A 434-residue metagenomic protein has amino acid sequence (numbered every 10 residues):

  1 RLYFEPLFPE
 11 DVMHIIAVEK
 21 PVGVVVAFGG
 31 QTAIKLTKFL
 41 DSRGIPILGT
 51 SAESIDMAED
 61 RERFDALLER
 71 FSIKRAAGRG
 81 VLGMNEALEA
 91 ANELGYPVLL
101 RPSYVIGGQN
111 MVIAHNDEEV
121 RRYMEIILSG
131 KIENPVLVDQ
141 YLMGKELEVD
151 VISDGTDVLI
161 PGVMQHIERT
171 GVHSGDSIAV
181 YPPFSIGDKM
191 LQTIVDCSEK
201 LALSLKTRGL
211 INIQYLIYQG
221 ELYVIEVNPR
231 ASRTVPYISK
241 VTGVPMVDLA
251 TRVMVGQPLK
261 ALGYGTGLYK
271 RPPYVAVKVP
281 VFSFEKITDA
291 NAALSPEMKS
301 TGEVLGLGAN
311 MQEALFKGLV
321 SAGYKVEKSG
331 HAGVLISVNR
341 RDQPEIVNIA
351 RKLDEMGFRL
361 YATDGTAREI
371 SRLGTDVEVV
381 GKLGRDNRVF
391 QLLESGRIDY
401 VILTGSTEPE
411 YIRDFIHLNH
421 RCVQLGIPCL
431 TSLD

Functional and structural regions predicted by a protein language model:
R1-D11, I15-P21, T32-I34, I45 (+5 more regions): ATP-dependent carboxylate activation and anion-phosphoryl transfer catalytic cores that bind Mg-ATP to form
F4-E5, V26, I47-T50, A77-G80 (+10 more regions): General beta-strand structural signal in soluble alpha/beta enzymes
F4-P9, D56-E59, G80, M311-K317 (+3 more regions): A general structural motif
E5, E19-E59, K74-R79, L353 (+1 more regions): A short, GP-enriched loop/loop-strand-helix hinge that lies immediately N-terminal to, or at the N-terminal rim
D11-E19, A87-E93, R388-G396: Short amphipathic alpha-helix with an adjacent loop that forms part of the alpha/beta core around
T50-M111, L373-V380, D434: A conserved helix-loop-beta module that forms one wall/lid of the active-site cleft in ATP-utilizing catalytic domains
L294, S300-E313, K317-T366, S371-L373 (+2 more regions): C-terminal accessory/binding modules appended to enzymatic or scaffolding proteins
P344-D434: Feature captures the catalytic cores and cofactor-binding loops of soluble hydro-lyases/lyases that act on carboxylate
